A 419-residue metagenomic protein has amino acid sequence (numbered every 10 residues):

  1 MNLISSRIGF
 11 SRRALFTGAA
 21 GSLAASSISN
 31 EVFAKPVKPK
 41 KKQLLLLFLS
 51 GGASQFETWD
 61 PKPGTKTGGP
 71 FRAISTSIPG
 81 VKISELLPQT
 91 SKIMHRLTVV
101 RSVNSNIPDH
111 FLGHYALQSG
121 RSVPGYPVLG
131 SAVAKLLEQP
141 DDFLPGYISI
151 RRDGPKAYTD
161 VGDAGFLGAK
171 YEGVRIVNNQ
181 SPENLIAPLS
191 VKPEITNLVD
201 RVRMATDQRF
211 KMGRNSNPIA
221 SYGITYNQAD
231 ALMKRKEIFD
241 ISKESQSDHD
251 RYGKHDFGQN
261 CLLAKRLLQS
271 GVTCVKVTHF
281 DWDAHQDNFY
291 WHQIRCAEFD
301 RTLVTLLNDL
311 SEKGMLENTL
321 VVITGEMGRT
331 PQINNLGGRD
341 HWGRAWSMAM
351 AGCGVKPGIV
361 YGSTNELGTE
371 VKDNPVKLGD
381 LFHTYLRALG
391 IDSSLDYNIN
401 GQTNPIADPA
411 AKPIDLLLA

Functional and structural regions predicted by a protein language model:
M1-A419: Ligand-binding pockets and gating/stacking loops
